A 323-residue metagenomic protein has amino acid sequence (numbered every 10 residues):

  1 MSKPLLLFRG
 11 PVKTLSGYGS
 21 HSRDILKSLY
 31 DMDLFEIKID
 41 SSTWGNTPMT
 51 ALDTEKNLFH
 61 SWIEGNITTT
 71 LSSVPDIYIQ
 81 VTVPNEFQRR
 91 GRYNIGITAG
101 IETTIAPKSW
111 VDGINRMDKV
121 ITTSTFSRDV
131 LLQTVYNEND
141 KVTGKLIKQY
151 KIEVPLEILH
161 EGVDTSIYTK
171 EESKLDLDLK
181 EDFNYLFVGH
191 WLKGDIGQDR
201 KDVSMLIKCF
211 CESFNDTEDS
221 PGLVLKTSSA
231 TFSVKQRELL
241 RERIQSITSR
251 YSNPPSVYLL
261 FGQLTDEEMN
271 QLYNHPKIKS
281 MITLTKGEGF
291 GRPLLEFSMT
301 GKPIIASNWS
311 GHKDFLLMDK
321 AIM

Functional and structural regions predicted by a protein language model:
M1-V74, G222: N-terminal pre-catalytic "stem/leader" segment of glycosyltransferase-like enzymes
L7-R9, N46-V130: Extended catalytic core of nucleotide-activated donor transferases of GT-like folds
H21-S28, E36, D164-Q271: Conserved catalytic-core segment of nucleotide-activated headgroup transferases in glycan assembly
K119-K170: Donor nucleotide-sugar binding/catalytic pocket of nucleotide-sugar-dependent glycosyltransferases
Q271-G289, M299-P303: Acidic donor-binding loop of glycosyltransferase active sites
G291-L294, W309: Short glycine/serine-rich donor-binding loops of glycosyltransferases
P303-A306, I322-M323: Short hydrophobic beta-strand element within catalytic cores of glycosyltransferases and related nucleotide-activated
K313-M323: Change "using UDP/GDP/dTDP sugars" to "using nucleotide sugars
